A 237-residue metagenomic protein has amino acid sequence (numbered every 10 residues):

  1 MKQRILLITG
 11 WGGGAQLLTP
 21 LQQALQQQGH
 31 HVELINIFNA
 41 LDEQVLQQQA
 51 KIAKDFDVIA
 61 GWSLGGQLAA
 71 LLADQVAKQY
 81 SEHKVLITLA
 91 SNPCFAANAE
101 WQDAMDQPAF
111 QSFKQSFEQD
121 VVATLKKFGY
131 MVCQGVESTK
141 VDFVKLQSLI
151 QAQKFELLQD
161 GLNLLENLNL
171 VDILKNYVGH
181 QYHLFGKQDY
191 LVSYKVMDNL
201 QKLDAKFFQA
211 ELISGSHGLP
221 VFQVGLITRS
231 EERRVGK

Functional and structural regions predicted by a protein language model:
M1-E43: Conserved HGGG/HGGXW glycine-rich cap/lid loop of the alpha/beta-hydrolase fold
Q16, Y190-V196: Conserved alpha/beta-hydrolase "acid-adjacent" motif
A60-A69: Gly/Ala-rich beta-loop-alpha elbow adjacent to hydrolase catalytic centers
S81-S116, L157-D160: Flexible "cap/lid" loop of the alpha/beta hydrolase fold
Q119-E166: Conserved alpha/beta-hydrolase catalytic His-Asp/Glu region
Y177, H183-F185, D189: Short beta-strand/loop motif that positions the catalytic acidic residue of the alpha/beta-hydrolase fold
L191, G215-T228: Catalytic histidine-centered segment of alpha/beta-hydrolase-like enzymes
E232-K237: Conserved small/polar residues in nucleotide/adenosyl-binding loops
